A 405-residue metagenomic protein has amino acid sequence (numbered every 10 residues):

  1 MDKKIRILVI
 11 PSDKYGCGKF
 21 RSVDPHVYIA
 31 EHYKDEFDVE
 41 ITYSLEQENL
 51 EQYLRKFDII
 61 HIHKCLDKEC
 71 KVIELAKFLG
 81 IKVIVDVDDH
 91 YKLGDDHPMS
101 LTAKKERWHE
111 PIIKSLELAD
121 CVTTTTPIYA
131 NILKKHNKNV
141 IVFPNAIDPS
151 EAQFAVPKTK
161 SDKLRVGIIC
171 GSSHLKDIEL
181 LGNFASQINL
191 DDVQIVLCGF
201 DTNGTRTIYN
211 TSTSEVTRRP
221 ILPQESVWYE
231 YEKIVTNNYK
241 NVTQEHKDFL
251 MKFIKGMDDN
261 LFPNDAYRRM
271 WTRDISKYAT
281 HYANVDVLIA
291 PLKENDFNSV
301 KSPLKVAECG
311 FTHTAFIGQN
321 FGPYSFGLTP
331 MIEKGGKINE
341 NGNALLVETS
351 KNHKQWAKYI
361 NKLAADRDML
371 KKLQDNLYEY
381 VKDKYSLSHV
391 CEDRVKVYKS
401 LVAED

Functional and structural regions predicted by a protein language model:
M1-L66: N-terminal pre-catalytic "stem/leader" segment of glycosyltransferase-like enzymes
D13-D24, D148-F154, T159-Y278, A283: Conserved catalytic-core segment of nucleotide-activated headgroup transferases in glycan assembly
A76-G94: Active-site proximal beta-strand in glycosyltransferases
Y91, T102-C121, S226, E230 (+1 more regions): Membrane-proximal helix-turn-helix segments that form the acceptor-binding/catalytic region of lipid-linked
L118-F154: Donor nucleotide-sugar binding/catalytic pocket of nucleotide-sugar-dependent glycosyltransferases
K176, R269-Y282, D286-F311, I317-K337: Nucleotide-sugar-dependent
S325-N361: Change "using UDP/GDP/dTDP sugars" to "using nucleotide sugars
K351, Q355, A365-K399: A charged, aromatic-enriched C-terminal amphipathic alpha-helix characteristic of glycosyltransferases across folds
